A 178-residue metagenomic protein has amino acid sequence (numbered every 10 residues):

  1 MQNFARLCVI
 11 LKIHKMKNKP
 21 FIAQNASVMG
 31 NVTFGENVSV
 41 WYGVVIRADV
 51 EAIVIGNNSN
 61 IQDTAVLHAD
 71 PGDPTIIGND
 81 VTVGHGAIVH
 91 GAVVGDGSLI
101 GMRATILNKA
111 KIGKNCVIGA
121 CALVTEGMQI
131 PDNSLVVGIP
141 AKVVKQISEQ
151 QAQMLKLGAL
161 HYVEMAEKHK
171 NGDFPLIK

Functional and structural regions predicted by a protein language model:
N3-K17, D49-N57, D63-A65, A69-D70 (+2 more regions): Glycine-rich hexapeptide-repeat left-handed beta-helix
F4-G43: N-terminal segments that cap or nucleate solenoid repeat domains
A26-M29, D80-H85: Short N-terminal helix-initiation segments at or just after the protein's N-terminus
N37, N57-N58: Conserved long hydrophobic alpha-helices within structured protein cores
